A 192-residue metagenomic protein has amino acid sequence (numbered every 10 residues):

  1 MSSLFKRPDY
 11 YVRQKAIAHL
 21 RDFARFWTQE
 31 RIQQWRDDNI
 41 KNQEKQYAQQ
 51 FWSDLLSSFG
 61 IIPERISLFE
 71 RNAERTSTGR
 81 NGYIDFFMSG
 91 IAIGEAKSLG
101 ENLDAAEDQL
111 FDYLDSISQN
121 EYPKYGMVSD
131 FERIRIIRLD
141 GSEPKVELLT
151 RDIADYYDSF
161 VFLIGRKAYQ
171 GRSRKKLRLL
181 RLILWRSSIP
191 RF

Functional and structural regions predicted by a protein language model:
M1-W35, T76-G82, I91, A96-F111 (+1 more regions): Short, basic/polar, glycine-containing "phosphate-handling" surface segments that engage DNA
Q34-E70: Acidic-basic catalytic patches of nuclease active cores, encompassing PD-(D/E)XK and other metal-cofactor nuclease
L55, P63-S89: Active-site metal-binding core of divalent-cation-utilizing nuclease and nuclease-like domains
